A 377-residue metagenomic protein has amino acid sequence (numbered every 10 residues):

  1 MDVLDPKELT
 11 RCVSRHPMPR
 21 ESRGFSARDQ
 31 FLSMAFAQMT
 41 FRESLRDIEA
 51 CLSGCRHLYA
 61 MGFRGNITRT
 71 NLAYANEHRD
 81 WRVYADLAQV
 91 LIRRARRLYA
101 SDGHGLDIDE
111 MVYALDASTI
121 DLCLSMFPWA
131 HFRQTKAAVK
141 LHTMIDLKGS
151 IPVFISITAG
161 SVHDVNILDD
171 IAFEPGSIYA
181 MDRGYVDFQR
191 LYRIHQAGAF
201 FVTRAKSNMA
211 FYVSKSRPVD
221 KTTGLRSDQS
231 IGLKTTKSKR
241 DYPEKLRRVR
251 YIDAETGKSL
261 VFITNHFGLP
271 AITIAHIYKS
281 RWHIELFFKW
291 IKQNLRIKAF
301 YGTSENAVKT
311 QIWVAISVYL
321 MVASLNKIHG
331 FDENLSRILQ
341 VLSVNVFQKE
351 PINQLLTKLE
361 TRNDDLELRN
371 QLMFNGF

Functional and structural regions predicted by a protein language model:
M1-D47, C51, R79, D86-V90 (+3 more regions): Single, function-defining residue in the core of a domain
C55: Short edge-strand/loop segments of extracellular domains
Y59-G62, Q348: Juxtamembrane membrane-interface segments at transmembrane alpha-helix termini
A60, A100-D102, W129-F132, L168: Catalytic micro-motifs at enzyme active sites that drive phosphoryl/nucleotidyl and oxygen chemistry
M61-R79, Q89: Major-groove recognition helix of helix-turn-helix-like DNA-binding domains
N71-N76, R93-Y99, L359-D365: Short alpha-helical linear motifs
A95-A100, H104, V165: A short, well-structured juxtamembrane/interface segment
